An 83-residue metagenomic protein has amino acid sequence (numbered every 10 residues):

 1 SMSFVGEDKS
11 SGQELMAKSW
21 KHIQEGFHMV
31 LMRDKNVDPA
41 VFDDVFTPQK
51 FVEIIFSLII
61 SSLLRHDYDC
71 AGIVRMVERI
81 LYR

Functional and structural regions predicted by a protein language model:
S1-E14: Amphipathic alpha-helical segments used for helix-helix packing
Q13-Q24: Amphipathic, non-transmembrane alpha-helical scaffold segments
Q24-A40, D44-R83: C-terminal peripheral helix-coil segments that are non-catalytic and often amphipathic
